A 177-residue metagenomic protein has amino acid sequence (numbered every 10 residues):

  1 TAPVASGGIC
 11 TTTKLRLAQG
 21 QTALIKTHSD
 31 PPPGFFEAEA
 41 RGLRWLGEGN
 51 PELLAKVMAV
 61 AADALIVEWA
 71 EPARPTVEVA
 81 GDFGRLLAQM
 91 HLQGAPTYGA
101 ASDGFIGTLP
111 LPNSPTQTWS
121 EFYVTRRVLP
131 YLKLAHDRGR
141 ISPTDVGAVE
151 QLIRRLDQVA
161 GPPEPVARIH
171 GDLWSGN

Functional and structural regions predicted by a protein language model:
P3-E121: ATP-binding pocket architecture of kinase catalytic cores
A95-I169: An alpha-helical support segment within catalytic cores of ATP-dependent transferases
D172: Conserved catalytic-loop position in the HRD/HxD motif
G176-N177: Conserved protein-kinase catalytic-loop position immediately C-terminal to the HRD catalytic Asp
